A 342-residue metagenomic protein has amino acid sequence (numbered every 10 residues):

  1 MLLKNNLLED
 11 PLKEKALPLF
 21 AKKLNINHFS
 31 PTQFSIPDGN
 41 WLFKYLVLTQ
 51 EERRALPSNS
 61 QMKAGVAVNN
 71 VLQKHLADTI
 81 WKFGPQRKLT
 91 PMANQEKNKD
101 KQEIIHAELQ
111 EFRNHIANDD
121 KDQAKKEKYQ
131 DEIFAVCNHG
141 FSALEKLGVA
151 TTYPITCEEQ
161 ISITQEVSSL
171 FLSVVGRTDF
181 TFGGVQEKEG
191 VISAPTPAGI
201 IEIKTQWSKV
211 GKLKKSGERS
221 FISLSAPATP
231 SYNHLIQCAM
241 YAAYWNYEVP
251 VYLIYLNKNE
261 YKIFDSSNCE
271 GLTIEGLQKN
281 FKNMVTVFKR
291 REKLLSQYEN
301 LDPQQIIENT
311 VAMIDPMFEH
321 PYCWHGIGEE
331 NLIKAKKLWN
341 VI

Functional and structural regions predicted by a protein language model:
M1-I192: Metal-dependent nuclease catalytic cores that hydrolyze phosphodiester bonds in DNA/RNA, characterized by
V68-N69, G176-S225, Y241: Conserved catalytic cores of phosphodiester-cleaving nucleases, focusing on short active-site segments
T156, F182, G199-I203, P250-Y255: A structural signal for short, well-ordered beta-strand segments and their strand-loop junctions that often border
S162-T164, Q206-S208, N257-E260: Short, solvent-exposed loop/turn segments at secondary-structure junctions
F171-V175, A194-I200, Y261-I263, S267-C269: Short, mixed charged/polar active-site loops that provide acid/base catalysis or chelate metal/phosphate cofactors
L213, A228-Y232, A243-I342: Metal-dependent nuclease catalytic regions and adjoining charged, substrate-binding loops involved in nucleic-acid end
F221-L235: A short acidic, glycine-rich active-site loop that binds or catalyzes chemistry on phosphate/adenosine moieties
